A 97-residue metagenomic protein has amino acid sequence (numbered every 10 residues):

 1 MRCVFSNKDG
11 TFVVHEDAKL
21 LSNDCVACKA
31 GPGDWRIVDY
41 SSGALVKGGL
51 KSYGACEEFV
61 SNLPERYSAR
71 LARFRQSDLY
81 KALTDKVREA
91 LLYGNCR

Functional and structural regions predicted by a protein language model:
M1-L20: Negatively charged, low-complexity tracts enriched in Asp/Glu with abundant Ser/Thr
M1-R2, E89-R97: Short intrinsically disordered terminal tails
D9, L20-D24, Y40-S42: Short, solvent-exposed coil/turn segments at beta-strand boundaries
T11-F12, A55, E65-L91: Non-catalytic tandem-repeat scaffold regions and their flanking low-complexity/translocation tails
V14, C25-A27: Short, surface-exposed beta-strand/loop micro-motifs that present aromatic residues
D17, L21, L45-G49: Local beta-strand/beta-hairpin segments that build beta-sheet-rich folds
A27-A44: Short aromatic-glycine-(Arg/Gly/Cys) micro-motifs in beta-strand/loop hairpins
Y40-S41, G49-A69: A short, charged, amphipathic alpha-helix used as a generic interaction element across diverse proteins
